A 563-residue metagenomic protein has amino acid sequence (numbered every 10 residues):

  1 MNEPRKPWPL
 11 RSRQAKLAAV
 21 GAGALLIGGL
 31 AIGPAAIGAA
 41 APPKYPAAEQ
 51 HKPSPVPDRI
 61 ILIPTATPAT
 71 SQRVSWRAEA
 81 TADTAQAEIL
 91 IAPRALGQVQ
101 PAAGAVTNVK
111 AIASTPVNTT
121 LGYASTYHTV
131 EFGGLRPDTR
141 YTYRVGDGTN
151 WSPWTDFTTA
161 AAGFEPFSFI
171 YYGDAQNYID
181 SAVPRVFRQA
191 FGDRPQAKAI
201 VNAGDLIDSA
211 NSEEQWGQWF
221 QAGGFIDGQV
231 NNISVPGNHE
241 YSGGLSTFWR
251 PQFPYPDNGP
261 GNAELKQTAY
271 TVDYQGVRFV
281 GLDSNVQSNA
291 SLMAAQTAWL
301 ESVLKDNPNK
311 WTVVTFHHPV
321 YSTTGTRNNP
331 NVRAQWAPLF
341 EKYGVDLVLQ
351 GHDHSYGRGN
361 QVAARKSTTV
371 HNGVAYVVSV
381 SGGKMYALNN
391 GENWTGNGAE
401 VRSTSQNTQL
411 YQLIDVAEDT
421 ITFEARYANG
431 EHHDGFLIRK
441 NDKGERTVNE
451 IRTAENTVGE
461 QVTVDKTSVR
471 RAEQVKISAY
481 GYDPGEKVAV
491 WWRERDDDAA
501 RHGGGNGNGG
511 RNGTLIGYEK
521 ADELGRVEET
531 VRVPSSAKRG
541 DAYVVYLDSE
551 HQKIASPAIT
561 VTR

Functional and structural regions predicted by a protein language model:
N2-P9, K16-Y171, G192-D193, A417 (+1 more regions): Acidic, histidine-bearing metal-coordination/catalytic regions of metal-dependent phosphoesterases
R13-K16, E455-R563: Extracytoplasmic/secretory-pathway segments with low complexity and glycosylation-like composition
T126-F132, R140-A161, E214-P308, Q335 (+3 more regions): Extended active-site neighborhood of metal-dependent phosphoesterases/phosphodiesterases
P166-E240: Conserved, compact domain cores that house catalytic/ligand-binding motifs in diverse enzymes and effector modules
Y171-G173, A199-D205, N232-N238, D283 (+3 more regions): Active-site neighborhood of phospho(di)ester-bond hydrolases with catalytic His/Asp-centered motifs
Y172-Y178, A203-Q215, P254, D283-M293 (+1 more regions): The substrate-binding groove and active-site-proximal loops of carbohydrate-active enzymes, especially glycoside
R278, T315-H318, T404-G435: Extracellular low-complexity, Gly/Ser/Thr-rich intrinsically disordered linkers and protease-sensitive activation/hinge
V286-N289, N307-V348, T368-T369, T395: Active-site-proximal segments of metal-dependent phosphoesterases and phosphodiesterases across multiple
